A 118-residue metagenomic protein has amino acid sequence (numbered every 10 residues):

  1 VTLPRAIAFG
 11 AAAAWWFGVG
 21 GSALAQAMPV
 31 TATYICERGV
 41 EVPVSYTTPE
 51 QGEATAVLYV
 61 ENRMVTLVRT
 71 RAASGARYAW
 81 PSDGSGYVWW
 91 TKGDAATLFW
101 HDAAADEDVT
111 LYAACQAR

Functional and structural regions predicted by a protein language model:
V1-G10: Bacterial N-terminal signal peptides that target proteins for export
W15-S22: C-terminal segment of classical bacterial N-terminal signal peptides
Q26-R118: Cysteine-centric segments in proteins
